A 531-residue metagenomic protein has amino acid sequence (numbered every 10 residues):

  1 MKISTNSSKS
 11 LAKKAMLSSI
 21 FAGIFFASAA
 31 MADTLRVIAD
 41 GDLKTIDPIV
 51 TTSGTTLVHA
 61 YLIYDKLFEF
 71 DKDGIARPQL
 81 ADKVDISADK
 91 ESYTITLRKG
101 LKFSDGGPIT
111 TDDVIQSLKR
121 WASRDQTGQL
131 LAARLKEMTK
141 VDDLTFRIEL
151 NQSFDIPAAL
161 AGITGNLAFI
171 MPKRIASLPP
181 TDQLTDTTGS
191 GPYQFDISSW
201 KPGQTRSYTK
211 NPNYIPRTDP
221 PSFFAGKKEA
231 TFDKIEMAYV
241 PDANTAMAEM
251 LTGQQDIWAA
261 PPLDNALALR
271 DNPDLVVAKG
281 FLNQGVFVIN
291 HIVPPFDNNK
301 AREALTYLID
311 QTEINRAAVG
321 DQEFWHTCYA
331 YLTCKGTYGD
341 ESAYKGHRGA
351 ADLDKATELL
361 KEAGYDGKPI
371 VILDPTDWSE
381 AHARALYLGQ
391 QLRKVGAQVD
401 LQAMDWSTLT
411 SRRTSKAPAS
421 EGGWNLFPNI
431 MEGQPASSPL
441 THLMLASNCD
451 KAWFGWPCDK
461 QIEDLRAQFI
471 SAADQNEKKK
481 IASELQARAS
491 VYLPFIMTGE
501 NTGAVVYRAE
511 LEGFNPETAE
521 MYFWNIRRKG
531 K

Functional and structural regions predicted by a protein language model:
I38-A88, K119, T188: N-terminal lobe/hinge region of extracytoplasmic solute-binding protein
D47, A158, A268, I292 (+3 more regions): Periplasmic-binding protein-like
L130-K201: Surface-exposed binding/hinge segments that line and control ligand-binding clefts or catalytic entry sites
Y193, I309, E323-E362, T376-A383: Structural transition elements
W200, V505-K531: Long beta-strand-rich cores associated with HINT superfamily self-processing modules
P216-A268, Q398: Ligand-site clamp/hinge motif
D242-T245, P261, L353, T357-G433 (+2 more regions): Ligand/substrate-recognition segments at binding pockets and active sites
G349-A350, D400-S411, L440-A509, G530-K531: Extracytoplasmic/peripheral linker and loop segments enriched in polar/acidic and small residues with frequent Thr/Pro
